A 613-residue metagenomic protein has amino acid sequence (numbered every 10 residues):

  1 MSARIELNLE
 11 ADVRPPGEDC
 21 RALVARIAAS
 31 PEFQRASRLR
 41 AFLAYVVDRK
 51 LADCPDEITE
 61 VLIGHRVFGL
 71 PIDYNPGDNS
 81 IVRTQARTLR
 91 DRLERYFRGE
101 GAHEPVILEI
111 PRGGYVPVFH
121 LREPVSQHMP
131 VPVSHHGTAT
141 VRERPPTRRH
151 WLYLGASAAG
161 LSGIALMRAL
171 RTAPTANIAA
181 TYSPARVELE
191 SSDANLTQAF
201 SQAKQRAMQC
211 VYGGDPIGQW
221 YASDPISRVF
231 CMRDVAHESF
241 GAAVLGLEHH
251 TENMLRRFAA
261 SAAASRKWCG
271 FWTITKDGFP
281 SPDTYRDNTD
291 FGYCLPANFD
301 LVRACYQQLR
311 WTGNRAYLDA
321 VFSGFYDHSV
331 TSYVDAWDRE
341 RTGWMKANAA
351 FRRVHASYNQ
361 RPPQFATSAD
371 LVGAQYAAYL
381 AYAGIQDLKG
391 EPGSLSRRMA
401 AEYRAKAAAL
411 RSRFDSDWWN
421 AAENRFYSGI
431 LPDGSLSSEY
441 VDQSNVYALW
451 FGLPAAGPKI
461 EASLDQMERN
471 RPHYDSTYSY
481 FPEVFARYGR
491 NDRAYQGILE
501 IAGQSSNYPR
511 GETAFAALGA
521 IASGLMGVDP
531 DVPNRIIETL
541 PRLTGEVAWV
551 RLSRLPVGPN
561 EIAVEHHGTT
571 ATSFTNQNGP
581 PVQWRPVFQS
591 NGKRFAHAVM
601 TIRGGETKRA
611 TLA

Functional and structural regions predicted by a protein language model:
S2-V125: An N-terminal, helix-rich hydrophobic module
R144, H150-R171: N-terminal export signals
A173-F230, N253, R413, W418-W419: Low-complexity, Ser/Thr/Pro/Gly-enriched N-terminal "stalk/linker" regions
S183-Q205, L245, F258-F271, Y306-D370 (+3 more regions): Active-site acid/base region of carbohydrate-active enzymes
A199-S201, R228-A264, A320, G324-T331 (+5 more regions): Active-site core of glycosidic bond-cleaving carbohydrate-active enzymes
I217-R228, G270-D300, R315, T331-R404 (+2 more regions): The feature captures the catalytic groove of carbohydrate-active enzymes
N491-A613: Non-catalytic C-terminal accessory modules of carbohydrate-active enzymes
